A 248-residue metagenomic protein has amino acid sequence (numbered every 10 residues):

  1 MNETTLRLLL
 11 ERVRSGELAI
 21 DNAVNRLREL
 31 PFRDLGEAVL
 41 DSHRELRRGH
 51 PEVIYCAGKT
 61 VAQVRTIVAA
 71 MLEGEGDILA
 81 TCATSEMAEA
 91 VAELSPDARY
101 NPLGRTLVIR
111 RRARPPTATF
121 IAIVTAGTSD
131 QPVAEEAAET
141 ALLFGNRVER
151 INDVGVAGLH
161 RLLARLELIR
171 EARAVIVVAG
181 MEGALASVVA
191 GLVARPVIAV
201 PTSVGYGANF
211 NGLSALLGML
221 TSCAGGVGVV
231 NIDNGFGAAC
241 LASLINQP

Functional and structural regions predicted by a protein language model:
M1-A88, E93-L94: Long amphipathic alpha-helical segments
V53-I54, I78, F120-A126, V175-V177 (+1 more regions): Short glycine-rich or small-residue beta-strand-to-loop segments that form or flank ligand, phosphate, metal/Fe-S
A62-V64, D130-E135, L159-H160, A179-V189 (+2 more regions): Short glycine/serine/threonine-rich phosphate/pyrophosphate-binding segments that cradle anionic phosphate groups
T106-R110, R147-L168, L213-S214, V230: Glycine-rich oxoanion-binding loops at beta->alpha junctions
A118-H160: Glycine-rich phosphate/diphosphate-binding loop of Rossmann-like nucleotide-binding domains
T125, L166-E167, V204-P248: C-terminal binding/interaction regions
A164-T202: Glycine-rich phosphate-binding loop
